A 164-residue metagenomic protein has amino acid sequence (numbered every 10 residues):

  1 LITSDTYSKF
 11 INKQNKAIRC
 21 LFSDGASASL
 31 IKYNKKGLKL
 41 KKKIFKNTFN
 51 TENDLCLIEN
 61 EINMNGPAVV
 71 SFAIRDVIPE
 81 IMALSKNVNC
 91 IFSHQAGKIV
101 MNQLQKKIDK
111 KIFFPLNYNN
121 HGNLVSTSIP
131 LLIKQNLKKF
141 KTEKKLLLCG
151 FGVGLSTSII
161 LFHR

Functional and structural regions predicted by a protein language model:
L1, L40, F114-P115: Conserved beta-strand scaffold positions in the cores of enzyme catalytic domains, especially in NTP/NDP-utilizing
L1-I2, S29-I31, F92, L147-C149: Structural motif
T3, K41-K43, C90-H94: Short, conserved beta-strand edge motifs with alternating hydrophobic and charged residues
T3-K9, G150-L155: Acidic, glycine-rich active-site loops and adjacent beta-strand->loop/helix elements that engage anionic groups
T6, N47, N119-H121: Residue-level detector of flexible, active-site-proximal loop/helix-junction positions within diverse enzyme catalytic
Y7, I78, G97-K98: Alpha-helix N-cap/helix-start and coil->helix boundary motif
I11-R75, P79, A83-K86, K141 (+1 more regions): Condensing-enzyme catalytic core mediating Claisen C-C bond formation in acyl metabolism
S85, N89-R164: Claisen-condensing/thiolase-fold acyl-transfer catalytic domains that form or cleave C-C bonds in fatty acid
